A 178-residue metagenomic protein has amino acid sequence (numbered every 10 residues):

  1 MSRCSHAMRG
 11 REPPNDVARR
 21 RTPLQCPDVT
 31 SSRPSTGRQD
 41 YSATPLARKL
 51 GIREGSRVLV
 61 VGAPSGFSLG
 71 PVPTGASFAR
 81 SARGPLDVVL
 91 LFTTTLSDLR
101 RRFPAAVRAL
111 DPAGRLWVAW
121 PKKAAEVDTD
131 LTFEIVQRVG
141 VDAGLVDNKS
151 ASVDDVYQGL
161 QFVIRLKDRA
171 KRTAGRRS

Functional and structural regions predicted by a protein language model:
A7, D16-V17: Short hydrophobic alpha-helical segments enriched in small aliphatic residues
R33, L46, R165-S178: Flexible, glycine-/basic-rich loop-and-beta segments that form/coincide with the SAM-dependent methyltransferase
G55-A63: Conserved class I S-adenosyl-L-methionine
A76-L86: Short acidic low-complexity segments
F103-P112: A short glycine-rich, Lys/Arg-flanked "PGG" loop and its adjoining helix->strand segment in the class I
G114-P121: Conserved beta-strand signature within the Rossmann-like core of class I S-adenosyl-L-methionine
D130-K149: Conserved Class I S-adenosyl-L-methionine
